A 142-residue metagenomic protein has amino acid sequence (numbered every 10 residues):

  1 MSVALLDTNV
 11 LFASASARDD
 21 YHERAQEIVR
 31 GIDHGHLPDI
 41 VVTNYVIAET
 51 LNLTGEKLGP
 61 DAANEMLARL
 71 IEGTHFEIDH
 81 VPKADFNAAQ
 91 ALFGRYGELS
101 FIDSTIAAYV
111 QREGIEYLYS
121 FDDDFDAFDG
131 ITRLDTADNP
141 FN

Functional and structural regions predicted by a protein language model:
M1-V41, K57-E65: Short, well-structured N-terminal submotif of metal-dependent ribonuclease cores
V3, R112-N142: Acidic, PIN/NYN-like endoribonuclease modules and their adjacent C-terminal/linker elements
A17, T74-R95: Acidic catalytic patch
H36-I40, H75-F76, G114-E116: Short active-site oxyanion
L51-N52, Q90: Amphipathic alpha-helical segments within well-ordered protein domains
L53-D79: Helix-adjacent hinge/juxtasegments
S100-Y117: Acidic, metal-associated active-site segment
